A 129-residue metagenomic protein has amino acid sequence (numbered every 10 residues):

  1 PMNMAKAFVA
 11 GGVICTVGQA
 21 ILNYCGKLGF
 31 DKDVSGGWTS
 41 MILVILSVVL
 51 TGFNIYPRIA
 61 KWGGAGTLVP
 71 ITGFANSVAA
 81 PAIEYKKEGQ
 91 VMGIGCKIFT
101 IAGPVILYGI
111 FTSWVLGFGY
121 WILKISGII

Functional and structural regions predicted by a protein language model:
P1, E88-F99: Cytosolic juxtamembrane amphipathic/interface segments immediately preceding and feeding into a transmembrane helix
P1-V9: Membrane-water interface at loop-to-transmembrane-helix junctions
G12-A20, L43-G52, S113-F118: Hydrophobic core segments of alpha-helical transmembrane domains in multi-pass membrane transport and ion-translocation
V17-F30, L50-I59, K87-V91, L123: Transmembrane helix-loop junctions in multi-pass membrane proteins
G29-V48: Loop-to-helix transition at the N-terminal end of transmembrane alpha-helices
Y56-V91: Mid-chain, well-packed structural core segment of small domains
G95-F111: Individual transmembrane alpha-helices with interfacial aromatic-anchor signatures
G117-I129: Juxtamembrane boundary at the C-terminal end of a transmembrane helix
